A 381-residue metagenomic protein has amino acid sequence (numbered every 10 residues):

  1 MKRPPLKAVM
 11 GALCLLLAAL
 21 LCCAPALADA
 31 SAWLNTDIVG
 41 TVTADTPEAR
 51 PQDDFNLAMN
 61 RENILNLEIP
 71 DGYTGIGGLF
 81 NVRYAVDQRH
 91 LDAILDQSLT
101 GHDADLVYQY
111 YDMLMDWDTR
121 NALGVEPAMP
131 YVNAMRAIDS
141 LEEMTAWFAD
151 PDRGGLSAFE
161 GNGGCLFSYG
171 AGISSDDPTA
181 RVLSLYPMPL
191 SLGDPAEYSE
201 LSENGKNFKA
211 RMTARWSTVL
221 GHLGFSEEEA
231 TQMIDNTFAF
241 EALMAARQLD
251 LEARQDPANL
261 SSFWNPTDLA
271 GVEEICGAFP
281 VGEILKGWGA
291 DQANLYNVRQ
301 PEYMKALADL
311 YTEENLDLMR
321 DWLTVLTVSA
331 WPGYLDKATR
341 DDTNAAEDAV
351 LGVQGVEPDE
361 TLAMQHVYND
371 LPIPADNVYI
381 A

Functional and structural regions predicted by a protein language model:
K2-L13: Bacterial N-terminal signal peptides that target proteins for export
A12-C23: Bacterial N-terminal signal peptides
L16, E62-N63, V219, M244: Generic hydrophobic alpha-helical segments
C22-A32: Sec-dependent signal peptide cleavage junction
A30-T43: Short, Gly/Pro- and small/polar-rich lid/capping loops
W33, R50-D54, A58-T119: Active-site-surrounding "flap" and adjacent substrate/cofactor-binding loops of secreted or lumenal enzymes, prototyped
P47: GGW-centered surface loops in extracellular recognition modules
H90-A381: Noncatalytic, helix-rich "gating/capping" subdomain that lines the substrate-entry/channel surface of large enzyme
